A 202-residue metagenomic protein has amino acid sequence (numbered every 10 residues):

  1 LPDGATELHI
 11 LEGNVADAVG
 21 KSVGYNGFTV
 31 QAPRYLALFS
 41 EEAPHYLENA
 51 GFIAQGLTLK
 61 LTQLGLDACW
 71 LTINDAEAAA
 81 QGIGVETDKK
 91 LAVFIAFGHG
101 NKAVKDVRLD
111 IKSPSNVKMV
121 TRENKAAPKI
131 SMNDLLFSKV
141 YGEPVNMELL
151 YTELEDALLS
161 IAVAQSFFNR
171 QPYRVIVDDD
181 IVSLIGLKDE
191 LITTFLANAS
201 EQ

Functional and structural regions predicted by a protein language model:
L1-Q202: Acidic, surface-exposed loops and disordered segments
